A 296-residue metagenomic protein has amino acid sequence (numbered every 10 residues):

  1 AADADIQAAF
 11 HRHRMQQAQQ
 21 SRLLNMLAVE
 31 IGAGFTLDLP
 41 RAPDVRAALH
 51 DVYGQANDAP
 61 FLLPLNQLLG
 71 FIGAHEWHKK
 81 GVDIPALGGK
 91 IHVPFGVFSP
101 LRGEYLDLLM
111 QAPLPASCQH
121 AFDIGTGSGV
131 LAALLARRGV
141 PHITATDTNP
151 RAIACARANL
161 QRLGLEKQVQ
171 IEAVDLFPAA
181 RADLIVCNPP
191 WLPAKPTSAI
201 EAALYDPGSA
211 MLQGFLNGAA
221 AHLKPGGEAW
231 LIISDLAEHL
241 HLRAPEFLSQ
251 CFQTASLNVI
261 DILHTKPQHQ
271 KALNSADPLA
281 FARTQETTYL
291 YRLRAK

Functional and structural regions predicted by a protein language model:
A1-V82: N-terminal auxiliary segments of SAM/dcSAM-dependent transferases
N66-P115: Class I SAM-dependent transferase core
R102-P189, P193-T197: Conserved SAM/SAH cofactor-binding pocket of Class I
W191-L192, S209, S234-H239: Short "lid" loop at the C-terminus of a central beta-strand within the Rossmann-like core of SAM-dependent
A199-K224: Glycine-rich S-adenosyl-L-methionine
G226-I233: Conserved beta-strand signature within the Rossmann-like core of class I S-adenosyl-L-methionine
A237-A255: Short, electropositive alpha-helical surface patch
S249-A295: Class I S-adenosyl-L-methionine
